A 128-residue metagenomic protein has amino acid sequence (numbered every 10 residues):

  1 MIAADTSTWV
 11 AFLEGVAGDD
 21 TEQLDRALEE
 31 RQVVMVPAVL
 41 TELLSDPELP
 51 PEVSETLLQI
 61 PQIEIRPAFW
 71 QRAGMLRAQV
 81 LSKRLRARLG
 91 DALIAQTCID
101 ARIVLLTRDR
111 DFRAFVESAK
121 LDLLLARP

Functional and structural regions predicted by a protein language model:
M1, A95, I99-P128: Acidic, PIN/NYN-like endoribonuclease modules and their adjacent C-terminal/linker elements
M1-M35, L44-E55: Short, well-structured N-terminal submotif of metal-dependent ribonuclease cores
A4-S7, M35-V36, R86-R88, D109 (+1 more regions): Histidine- and aromatic-rich ligand-binding microenvironments
T8, V39, F69, L93-I94 (+1 more regions): Alpha-helix capping/helix-boundary segments
F12, E42-L43, R72, A114-F115: Phosphate- and divalent-cation-binding pockets in alpha/beta enzyme and binding domains that engage nucleotide-derived
R26-L28, E55-T56, V80, C98 (+1 more regions): A generic structural signal for well-ordered alpha-helical segments
P50-S54, V80-L81, D122-L125: Short, hinge-like loop/turn segments at secondary-structure boundaries
Q62-R108: Active-site neighborhoods of divalent-metal-dependent phosphate/nucleic-acid chemistry enzymes
